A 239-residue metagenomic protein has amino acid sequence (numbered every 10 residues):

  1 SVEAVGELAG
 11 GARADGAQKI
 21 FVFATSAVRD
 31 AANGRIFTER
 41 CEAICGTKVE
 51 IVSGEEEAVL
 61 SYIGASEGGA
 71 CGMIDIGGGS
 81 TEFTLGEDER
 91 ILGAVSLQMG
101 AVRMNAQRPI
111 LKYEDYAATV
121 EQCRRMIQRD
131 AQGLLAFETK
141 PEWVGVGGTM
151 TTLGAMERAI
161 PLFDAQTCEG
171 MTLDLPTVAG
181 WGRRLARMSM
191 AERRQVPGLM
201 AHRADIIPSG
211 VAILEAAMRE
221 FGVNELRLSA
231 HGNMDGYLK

Functional and structural regions predicted by a protein language model:
S1-K19, T25-A70, L85-K239: Helical "lid/coupling" subdomains associated with nucleotide-phosphate turnover
D75: Conserved catalytic-loop position in the HRD/HxD motif
G79-L85: Acidic, divalent-metal-coordinating active-site segment for phosphoryl/phosphodiester hydrolysis, typified by short
